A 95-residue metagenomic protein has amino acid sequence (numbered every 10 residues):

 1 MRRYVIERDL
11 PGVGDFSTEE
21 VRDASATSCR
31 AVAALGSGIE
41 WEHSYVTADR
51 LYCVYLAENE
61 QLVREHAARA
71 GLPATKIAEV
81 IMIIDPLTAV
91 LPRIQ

Functional and structural regions predicted by a protein language model:
M1-A33, E40, D85-Q95: Short S/T/G/P-rich N-terminal loop/turn motif that feeds into the first structured element of a domain
R8, H43, A78: Flexible, active-site-adjacent loop/turn segments at secondary-structure boundaries
D15, V21, R50-L51, I77: Short capping/connector residues at structural and topological boundaries
A24-T27, Y52, H66: Residues within well-formed alpha-helices
G36-I39, A74: Secondary-structure boundary/capping signal
E40-V63: Amphipathic, hydrophobic secondary-structure cores in small proteins
A48, I83-I84: Short secondary-structure capping/turn micro-motifs that flank functional sites
L56-I83: An amphipathic, aromatic/His-enriched active-site/gating alpha helix that lines ligand/cofactor pockets
